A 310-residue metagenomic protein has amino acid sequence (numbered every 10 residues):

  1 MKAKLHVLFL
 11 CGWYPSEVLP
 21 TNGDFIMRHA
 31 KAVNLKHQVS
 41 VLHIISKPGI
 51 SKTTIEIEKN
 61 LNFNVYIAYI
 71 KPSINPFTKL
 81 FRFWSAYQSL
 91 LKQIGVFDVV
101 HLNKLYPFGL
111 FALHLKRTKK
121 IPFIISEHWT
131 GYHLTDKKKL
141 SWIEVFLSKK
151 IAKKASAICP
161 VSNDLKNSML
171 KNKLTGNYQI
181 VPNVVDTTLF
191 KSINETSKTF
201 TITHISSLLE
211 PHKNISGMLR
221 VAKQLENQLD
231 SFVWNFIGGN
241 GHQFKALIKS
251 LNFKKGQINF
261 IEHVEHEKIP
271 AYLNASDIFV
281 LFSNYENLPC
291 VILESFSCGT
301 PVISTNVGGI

Functional and structural regions predicted by a protein language model:
M1-E56: N-terminal subdomain of nucleotide-sugar transferases
L8, E195-K213, L219-K223, N235: Conserved donor-binding/catalytic core segment of Leloir-type glycosyltransferases
R28-K31, S141-I158: Membrane-proximal helix-turn-helix segments that form the acceptor-binding/catalytic region of lipid-linked
A152, H263-V264, A271-S276: Short alpha-helical donor nucleotide-sugar binding micro-motif in glycosyltransferases
D164, V184: Carbohydrate-associated surface elements
A246-V264: Nucleotide-activated donor-binding/catalytic signature segment of Leloir-type glycosyltransferases, i.e., the conserved
N284: Aromatic "clamp/platform" in nucleotide-sugar-dependent glycosyltransferases that forms part of the donor/acceptor
P301-S304: Short hydrophobic beta-strand element within catalytic cores of glycosyltransferases and related nucleotide-activated
